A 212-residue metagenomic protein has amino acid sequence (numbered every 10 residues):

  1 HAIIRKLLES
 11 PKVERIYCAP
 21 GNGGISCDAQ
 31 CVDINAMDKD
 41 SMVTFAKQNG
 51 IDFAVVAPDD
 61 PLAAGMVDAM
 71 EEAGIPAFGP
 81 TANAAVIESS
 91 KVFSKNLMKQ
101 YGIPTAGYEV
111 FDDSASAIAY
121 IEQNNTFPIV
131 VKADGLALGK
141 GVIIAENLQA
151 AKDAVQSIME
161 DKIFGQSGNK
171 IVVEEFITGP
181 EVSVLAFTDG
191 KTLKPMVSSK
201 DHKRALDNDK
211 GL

Functional and structural regions predicted by a protein language model:
H1-A82, A115: ATP-binding N-terminal substructure of ATP-dependent carboxylate-amine bond-forming enzymes
C18-A19, V55-V56, A77-P80, G107-V110 (+4 more regions): General beta-strand structural signal in soluble alpha/beta enzymes
C27-A29, V43, V86-V92, L206-N208: Short, charged, surface-exposed secondary-structure boundary motifs
F78-G141: A conserved helix-loop-beta module that forms one wall/lid of the active-site cleft in ATP-utilizing catalytic domains
P104-G107, T126-V130, A145-S183, F187 (+1 more regions): Conserved ATP-binding module of the ATP-grasp superfamily
T188-T192: Short acidic-glycine loop/turn motifs at beta-strand connectors
L193-L212: ATP-dependent carboxylate/phosphate-activation module, predominantly the ATP-grasp catalytic core and closely related
